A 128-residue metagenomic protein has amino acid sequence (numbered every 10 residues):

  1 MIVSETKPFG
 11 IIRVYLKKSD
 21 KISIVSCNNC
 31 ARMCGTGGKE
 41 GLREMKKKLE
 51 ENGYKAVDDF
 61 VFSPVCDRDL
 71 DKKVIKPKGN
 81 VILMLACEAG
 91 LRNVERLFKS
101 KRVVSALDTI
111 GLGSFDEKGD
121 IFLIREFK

Functional and structural regions predicted by a protein language model:
M1-K128: Iron-sulfur-associated redox domains of electron-transfer enzymes in respiratory and anaerobic energy metabolism
